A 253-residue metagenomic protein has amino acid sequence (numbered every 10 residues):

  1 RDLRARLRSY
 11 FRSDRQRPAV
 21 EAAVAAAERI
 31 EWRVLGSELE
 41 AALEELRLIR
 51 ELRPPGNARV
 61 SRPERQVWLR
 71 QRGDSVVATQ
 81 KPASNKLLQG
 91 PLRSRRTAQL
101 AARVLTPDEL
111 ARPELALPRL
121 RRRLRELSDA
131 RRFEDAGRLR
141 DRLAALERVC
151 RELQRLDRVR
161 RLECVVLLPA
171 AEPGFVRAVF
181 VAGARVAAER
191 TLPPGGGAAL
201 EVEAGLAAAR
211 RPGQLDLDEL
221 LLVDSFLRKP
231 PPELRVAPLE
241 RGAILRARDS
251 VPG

Functional and structural regions predicted by a protein language model:
D2-G253: Conserved catalytic/ligand-binding micro-motifs in nucleotide and anionic cofactor chemistry
